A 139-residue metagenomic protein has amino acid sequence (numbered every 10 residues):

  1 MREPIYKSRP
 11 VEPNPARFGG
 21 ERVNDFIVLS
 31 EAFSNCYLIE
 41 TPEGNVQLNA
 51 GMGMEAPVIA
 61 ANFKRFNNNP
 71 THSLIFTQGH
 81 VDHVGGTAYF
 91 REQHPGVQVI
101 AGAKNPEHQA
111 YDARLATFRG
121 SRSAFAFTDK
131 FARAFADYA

Functional and structural regions predicted by a protein language model:
R2, K7, E107-A139: Metallo-beta-lactamase
R2-E3, P10, H72-S73: Anion-binding and metal-coordination hotspots
P13, G20, M54-A101: Active-site metal-binding motif and surrounding structural segment of the metallo-beta-lactamase
P13-F66: Conserved beta-strand hairpin/beta-sheet module of binuclear metal-dependent hydrolase folds, prominently
S30, G86-T87, Q109-R114: Short, solvent-exposed loop/turn and secondary-structure capping segments
N35, D82, N105-E107: Surface-exposed, flexible loop/turn segments at secondary-structure boundaries
N35, P95, A139: Residues that flank catalytic or metal-binding motifs in active/ligand-binding sites
M52-G53, K104-P106: Short, acidic/turn-prone active-site loops that include or flank metal/cofactor- and phosphate-binding residues
